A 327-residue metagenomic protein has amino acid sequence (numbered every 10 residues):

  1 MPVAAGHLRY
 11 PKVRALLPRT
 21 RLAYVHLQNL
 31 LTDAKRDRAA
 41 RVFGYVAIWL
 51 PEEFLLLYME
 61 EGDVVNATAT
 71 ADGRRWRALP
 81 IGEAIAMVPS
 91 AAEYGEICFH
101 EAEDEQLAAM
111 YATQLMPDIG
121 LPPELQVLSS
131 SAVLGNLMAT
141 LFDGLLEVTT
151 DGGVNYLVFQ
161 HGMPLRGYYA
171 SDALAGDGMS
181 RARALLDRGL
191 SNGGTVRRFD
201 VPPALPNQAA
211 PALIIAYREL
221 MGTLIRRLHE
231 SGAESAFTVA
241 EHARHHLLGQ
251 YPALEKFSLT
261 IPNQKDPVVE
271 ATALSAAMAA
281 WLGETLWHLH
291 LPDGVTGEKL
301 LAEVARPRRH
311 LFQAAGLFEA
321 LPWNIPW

Functional and structural regions predicted by a protein language model:
M1-W327: Acidic, Ser/Thr/Pro-enriched low-complexity segments and adjacent helix/loop capping patches that create flexible
